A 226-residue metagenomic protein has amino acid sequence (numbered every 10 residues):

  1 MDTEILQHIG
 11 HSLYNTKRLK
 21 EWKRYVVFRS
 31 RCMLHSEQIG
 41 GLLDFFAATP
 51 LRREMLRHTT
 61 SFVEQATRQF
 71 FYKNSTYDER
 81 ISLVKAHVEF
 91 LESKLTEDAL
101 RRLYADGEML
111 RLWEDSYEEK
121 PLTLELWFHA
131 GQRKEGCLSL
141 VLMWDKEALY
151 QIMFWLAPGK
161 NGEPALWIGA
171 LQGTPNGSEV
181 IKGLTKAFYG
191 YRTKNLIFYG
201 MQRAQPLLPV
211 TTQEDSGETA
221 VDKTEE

Functional and structural regions predicted by a protein language model:
M1-G183: Non-catalytic substrate-recognition and accessory regions of acyl/acetyltransferase enzymes
L149-Q151, L156-E226: Acyl-donor binding region in acyl/amide transferases
